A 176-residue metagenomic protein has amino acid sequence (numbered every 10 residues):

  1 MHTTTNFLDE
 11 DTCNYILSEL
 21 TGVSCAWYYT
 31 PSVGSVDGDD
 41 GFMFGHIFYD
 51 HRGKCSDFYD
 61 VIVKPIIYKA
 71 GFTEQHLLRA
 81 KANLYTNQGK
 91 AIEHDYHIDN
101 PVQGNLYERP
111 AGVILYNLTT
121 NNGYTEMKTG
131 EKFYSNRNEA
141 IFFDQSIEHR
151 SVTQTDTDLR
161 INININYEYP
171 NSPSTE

Functional and structural regions predicted by a protein language model:
M1-H76: Non-heme Fe(II)/2-oxoglutarate
H2, F7, F142, N164-N166 (+1 more regions): Charged, amphipathic alpha-helical segments and their flanking helix caps
F72-I92: A short glycine-rich, His/Asp/Glu-containing loop-to-beta-strand
K90-Y96, P101-Q103, R109-A111, N117-N136: A short beta-strand-loop-beta hairpin characteristic of the jelly-roll/cupin
D95-Y96, T125, E148-D156: Short beta-strand His + acidic residue motifs that chelate non-heme Fe in jelly-roll/DSBH and cupin folds
V113-Y116, T157-P173: A short hydrophobic beta-strand segment most commonly corresponding to one strand of the jelly-roll/cupin
F133-H149: Conserved metal-binding segment of the jelly-roll/cupin
